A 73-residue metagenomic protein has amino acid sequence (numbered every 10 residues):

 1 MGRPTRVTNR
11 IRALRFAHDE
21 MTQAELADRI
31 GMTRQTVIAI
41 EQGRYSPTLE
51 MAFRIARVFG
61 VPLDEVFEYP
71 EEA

Functional and structural regions predicted by a protein language model:
M1, R57, F67-A73: Short, charged recognition helix plus adjacent turn of helix-turn-helix-like nucleic-acid-binding domains
R10-R29: Short basic helix-loop element that most often maps to the first helix and adjoining turn of HTH DNA-binding modules
R12, I38-A39, F67: Key DNA-contacting residues within the recognition helix of helix-turn-helix
R15, E41, F59, P70: DNA major-groove recognition helix of helix-turn-helix
M32-S46: Recognition helix of helix-turn-helix/homeodomain-like DNA-binding domains that insert into the DNA major groove
E50-E65: DNA major-groove recognition helix of helix-turn-helix/homeodomain DNA-binding modules
